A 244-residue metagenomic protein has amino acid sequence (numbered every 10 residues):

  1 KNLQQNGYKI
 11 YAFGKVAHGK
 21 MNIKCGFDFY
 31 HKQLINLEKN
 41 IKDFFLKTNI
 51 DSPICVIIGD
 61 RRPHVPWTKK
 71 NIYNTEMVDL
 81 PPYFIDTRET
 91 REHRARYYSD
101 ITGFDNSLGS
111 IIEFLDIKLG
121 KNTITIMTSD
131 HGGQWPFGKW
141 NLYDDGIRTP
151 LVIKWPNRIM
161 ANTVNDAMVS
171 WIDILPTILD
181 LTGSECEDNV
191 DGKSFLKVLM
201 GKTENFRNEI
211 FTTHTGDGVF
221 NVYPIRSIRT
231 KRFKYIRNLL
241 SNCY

Functional and structural regions predicted by a protein language model:
K1-Y244: Formylglycine-dependent sulfatase
